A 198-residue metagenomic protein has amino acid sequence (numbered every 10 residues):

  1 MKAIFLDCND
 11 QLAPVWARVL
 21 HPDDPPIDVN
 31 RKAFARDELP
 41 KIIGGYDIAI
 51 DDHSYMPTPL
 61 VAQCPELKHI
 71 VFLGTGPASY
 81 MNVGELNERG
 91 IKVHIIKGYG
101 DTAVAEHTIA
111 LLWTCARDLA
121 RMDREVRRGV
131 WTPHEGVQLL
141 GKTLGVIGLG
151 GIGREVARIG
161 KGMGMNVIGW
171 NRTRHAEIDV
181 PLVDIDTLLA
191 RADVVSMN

Functional and structural regions predicted by a protein language model:
M1-I48, G164: N-terminal glycine-/charge-rich "phosphate-binding" loop or analogous flexible N-terminal tail
P22-V29, K68-H69, I91, I178-I185: Active-site regions of enzymes building and remodeling cell-envelope glycoconjugates
R31-A35, A49-M56, V180-D184: Glycine-rich, highly charged phosphate/nucleotide-binding loops
K41-I42, L60-Q63, T187-R191: Structural alpha-helical scaffold elements that stabilize or flank donor/cofactor-binding regions in carbohydrate
D47-D123, V137: Phosphate/diphosphate ligand-binding glycine-rich loop within oxidoreductases
H134-N198: Rossmann-like dinucleotide/phosphate-binding beta-alpha-beta segment
